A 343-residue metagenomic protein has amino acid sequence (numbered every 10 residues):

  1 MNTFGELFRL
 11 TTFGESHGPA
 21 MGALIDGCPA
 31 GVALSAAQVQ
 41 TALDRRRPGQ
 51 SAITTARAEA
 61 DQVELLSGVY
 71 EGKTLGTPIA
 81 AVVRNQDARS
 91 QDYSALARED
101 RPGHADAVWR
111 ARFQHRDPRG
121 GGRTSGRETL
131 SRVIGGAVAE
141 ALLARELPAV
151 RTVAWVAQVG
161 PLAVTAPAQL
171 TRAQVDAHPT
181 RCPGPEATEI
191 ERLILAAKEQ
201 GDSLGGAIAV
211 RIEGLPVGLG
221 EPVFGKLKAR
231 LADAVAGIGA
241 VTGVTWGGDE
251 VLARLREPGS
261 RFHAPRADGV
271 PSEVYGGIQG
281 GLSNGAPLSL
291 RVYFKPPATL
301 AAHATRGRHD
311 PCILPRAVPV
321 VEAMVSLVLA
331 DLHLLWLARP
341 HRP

Functional and structural regions predicted by a protein language model:
M1-P343: Generic N-terminal targeting/processing segments that precede catalytic cores or assembly contacts
